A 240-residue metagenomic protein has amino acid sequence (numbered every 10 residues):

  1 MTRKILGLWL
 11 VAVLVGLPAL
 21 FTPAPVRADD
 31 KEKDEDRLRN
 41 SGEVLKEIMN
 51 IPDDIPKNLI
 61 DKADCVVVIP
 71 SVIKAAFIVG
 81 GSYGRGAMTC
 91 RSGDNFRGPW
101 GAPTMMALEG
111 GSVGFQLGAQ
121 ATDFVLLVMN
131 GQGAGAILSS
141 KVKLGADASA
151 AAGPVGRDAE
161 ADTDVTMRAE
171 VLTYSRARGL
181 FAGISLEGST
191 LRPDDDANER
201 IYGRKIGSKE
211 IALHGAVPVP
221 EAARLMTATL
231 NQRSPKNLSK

Functional and structural regions predicted by a protein language model:
M1-G7: N-terminal secretory signal peptides that target proteins for export/translocation
A12-F21: Hydrophobic h-region of N-terminal signal peptides that target proteins for export in Gram-negative bacteria
L20-A28: Sec/Tat signal peptide C-region and signal peptidase I cleavage site
D29-K240: Small-residue-enriched, tightly packed secondary-structure blocks
